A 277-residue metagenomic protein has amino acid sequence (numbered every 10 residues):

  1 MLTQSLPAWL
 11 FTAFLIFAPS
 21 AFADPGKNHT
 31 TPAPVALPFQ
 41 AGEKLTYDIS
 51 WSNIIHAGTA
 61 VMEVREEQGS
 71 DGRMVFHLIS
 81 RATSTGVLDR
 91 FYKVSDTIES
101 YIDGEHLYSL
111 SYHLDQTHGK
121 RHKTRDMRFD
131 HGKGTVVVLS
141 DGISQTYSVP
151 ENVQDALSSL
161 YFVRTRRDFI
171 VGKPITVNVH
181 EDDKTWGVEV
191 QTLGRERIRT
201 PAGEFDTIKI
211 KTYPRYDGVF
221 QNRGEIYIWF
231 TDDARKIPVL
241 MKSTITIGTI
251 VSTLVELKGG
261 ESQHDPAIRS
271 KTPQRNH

Functional and structural regions predicted by a protein language model:
S5, V153-L157, T192, V251: Low-complexity, intrinsically disordered regions enriched in charged/polar residues
S5-A18: Bacterial N-terminal signal peptides
P19-A23: Sec/Tat signal peptide C-region and signal peptidase I cleavage site
D24-H131, R167-H277: Acidic, serine/threonine-rich low-complexity disordered tracts
R121-R166: Hydrophobic, well-structured mid-protein blocks that either form specific transmembrane helices
